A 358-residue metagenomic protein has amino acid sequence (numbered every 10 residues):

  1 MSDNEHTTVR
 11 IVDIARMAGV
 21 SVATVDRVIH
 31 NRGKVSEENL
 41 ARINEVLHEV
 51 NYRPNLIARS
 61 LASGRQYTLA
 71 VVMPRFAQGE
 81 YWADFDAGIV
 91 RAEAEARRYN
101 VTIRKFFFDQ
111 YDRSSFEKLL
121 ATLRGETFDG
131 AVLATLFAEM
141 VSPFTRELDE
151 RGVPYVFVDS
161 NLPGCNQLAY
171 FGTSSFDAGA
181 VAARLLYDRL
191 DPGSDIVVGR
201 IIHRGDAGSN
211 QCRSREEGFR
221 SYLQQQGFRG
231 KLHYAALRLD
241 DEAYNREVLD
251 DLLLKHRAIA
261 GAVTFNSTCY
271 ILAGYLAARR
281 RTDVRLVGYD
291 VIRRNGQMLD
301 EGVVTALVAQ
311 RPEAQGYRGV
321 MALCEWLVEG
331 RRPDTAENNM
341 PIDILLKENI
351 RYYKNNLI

Functional and structural regions predicted by a protein language model:
M1-G64: N-terminal helix-turn-helix DNA-binding module of bacterial transcription factors
V46, V50, D206-A207, L223 (+1 more regions): Hinge/cleft segment of the Venus flytrap/periplasmic-binding protein
P54-S114: Amphipathic helical "hinge" segments at domain boundaries
P74-A83, R104-S115, G172-A178, R200-R220 (+4 more regions): Hinge/beta->alpha junction and helix N-cap segments in small-molecule ligand-binding domains
E95-Y99, R151, L223-G230, A277-D283: Short helix-capping segments at alpha-helix termini
A131-D149, H233-R294: Hydrophobic alpha-helical
M140-D177, I292-D300, V304: Flexible loop/hinge segments that line or gate small-molecule binding clefts
Y170-I196, N245-R246, R311-V328: Hydrophobic alpha-helical segments within soluble ligand-binding/sensing domains
